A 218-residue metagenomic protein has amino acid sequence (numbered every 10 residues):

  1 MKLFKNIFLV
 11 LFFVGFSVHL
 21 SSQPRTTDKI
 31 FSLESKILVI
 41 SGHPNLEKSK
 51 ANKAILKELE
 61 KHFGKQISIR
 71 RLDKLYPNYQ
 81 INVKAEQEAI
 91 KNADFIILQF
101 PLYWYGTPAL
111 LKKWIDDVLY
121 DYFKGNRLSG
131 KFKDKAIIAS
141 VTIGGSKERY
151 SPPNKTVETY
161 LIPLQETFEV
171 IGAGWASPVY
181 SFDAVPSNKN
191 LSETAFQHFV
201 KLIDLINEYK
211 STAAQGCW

Functional and structural regions predicted by a protein language model:
M1-T27: Bacterial Sec-dependent N-terminal signal peptides
T27-K65: N-terminal beta1-alpha1 ligand-phosphate binding loop
I30-S32, L128-D134, I171: Short, conserved loop/helix-junction motifs that constitute active-site signature segments in enzyme catalytic cores
F31-K36, K57-E60, P163-W218: Glycine-rich phosphate/pyrophosphate-binding loop and the adjoining helix
S41, R71-D73, V179-Y180: Residue-level recognition of beta-strand->loop/alpha-helix junctions
K65-N78: A short beta-strand-loop structural module common to alpha/beta enzyme folds
Y76-K84, S187-T194: Structural motif
K84-Q165: Helix-loop-strand module that forms the ligand-binding subsite of alpha/beta enzymes
